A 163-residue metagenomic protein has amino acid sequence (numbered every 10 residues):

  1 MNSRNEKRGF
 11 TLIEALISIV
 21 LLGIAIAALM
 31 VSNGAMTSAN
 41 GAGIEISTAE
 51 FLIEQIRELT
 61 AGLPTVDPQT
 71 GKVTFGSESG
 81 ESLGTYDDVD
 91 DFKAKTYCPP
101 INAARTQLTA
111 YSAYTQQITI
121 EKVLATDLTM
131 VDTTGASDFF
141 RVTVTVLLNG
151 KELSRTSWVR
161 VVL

Functional and structural regions predicted by a protein language model:
M1-N5: N-terminal secretory signal peptides that target proteins for export/translocation
E6, F10-E54: Aliphatic-rich helix starts adjacent to a transmembrane/signal segment
S47-L163: Low-complexity, Gly/Pro-rich coil/beta segments used as flexible assembly/activation regions
